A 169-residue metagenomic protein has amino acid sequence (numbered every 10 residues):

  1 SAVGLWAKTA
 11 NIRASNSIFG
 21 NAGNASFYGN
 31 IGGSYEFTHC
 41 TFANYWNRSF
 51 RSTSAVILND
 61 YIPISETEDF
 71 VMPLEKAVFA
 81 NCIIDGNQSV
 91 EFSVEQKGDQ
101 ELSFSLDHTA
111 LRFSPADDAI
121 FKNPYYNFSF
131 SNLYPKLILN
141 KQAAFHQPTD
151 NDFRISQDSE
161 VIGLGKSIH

Functional and structural regions predicted by a protein language model:
S1, K166-H169: Short, intrinsically disordered, charge-balanced linker/junction segments flanking boundaries in proteins
A7-K8, I12-R154, D158: Predominantly extracellular beta-rich ligand-binding scaffolds that present long acidic/polar faces for carbohydrate
E160-G165: Cysteine-centered, disulfide-bonded loop motifs in secreted/extracellular proteins
